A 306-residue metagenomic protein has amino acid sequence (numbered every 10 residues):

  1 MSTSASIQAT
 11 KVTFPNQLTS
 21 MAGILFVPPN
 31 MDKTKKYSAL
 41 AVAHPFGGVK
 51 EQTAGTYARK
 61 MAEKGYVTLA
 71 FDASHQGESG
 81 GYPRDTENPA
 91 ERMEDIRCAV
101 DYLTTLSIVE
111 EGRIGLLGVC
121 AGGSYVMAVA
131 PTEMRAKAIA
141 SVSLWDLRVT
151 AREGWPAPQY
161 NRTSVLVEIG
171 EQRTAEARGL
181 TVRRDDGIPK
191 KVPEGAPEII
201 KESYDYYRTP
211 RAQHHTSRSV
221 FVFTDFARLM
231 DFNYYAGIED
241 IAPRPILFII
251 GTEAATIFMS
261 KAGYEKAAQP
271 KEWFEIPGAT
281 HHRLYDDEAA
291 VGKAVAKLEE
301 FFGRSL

Functional and structural regions predicted by a protein language model:
M1-K35: N-terminal cap/lid segment of alpha/beta-hydrolase-fold proteins
G47-R59, A73: The serine-hydrolase catalytic nucleophile loop
T53, T86-S107: Alpha/beta-hydrolase active-site loop
K60-G80: Conserved alpha/beta-hydrolase
I108-C120: Alpha/beta-hydrolase fold nucleophile elbow
M127-T209: Alpha/beta-hydrolase-fold enzymes
I241-A242, F248-I250: Short beta-strand/loop motif that positions the catalytic acidic residue of the alpha/beta-hydrolase fold
A279-G292: Catalytic histidine-centered segment of alpha/beta-hydrolase-like enzymes
